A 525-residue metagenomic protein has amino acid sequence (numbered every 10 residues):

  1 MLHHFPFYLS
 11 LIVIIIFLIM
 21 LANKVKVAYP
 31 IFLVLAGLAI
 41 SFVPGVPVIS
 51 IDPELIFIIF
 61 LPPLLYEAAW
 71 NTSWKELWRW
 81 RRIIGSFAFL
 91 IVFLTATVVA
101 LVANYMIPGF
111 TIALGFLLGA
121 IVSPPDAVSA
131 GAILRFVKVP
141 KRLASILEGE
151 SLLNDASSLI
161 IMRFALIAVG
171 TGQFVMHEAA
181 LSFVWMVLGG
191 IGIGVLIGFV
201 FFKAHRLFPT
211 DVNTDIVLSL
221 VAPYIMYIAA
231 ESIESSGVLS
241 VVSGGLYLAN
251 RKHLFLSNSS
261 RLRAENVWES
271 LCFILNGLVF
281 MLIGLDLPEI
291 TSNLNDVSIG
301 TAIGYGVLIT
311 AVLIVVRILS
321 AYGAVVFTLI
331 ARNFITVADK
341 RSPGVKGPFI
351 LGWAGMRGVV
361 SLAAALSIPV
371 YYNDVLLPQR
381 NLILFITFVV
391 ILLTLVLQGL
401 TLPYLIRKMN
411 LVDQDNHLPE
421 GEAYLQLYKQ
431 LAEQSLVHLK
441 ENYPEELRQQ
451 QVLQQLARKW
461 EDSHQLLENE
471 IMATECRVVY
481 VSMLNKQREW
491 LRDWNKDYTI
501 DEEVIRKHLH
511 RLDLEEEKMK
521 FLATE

Functional and structural regions predicted by a protein language model:
M1-L418, K496-T499, E503-R511, E515-E525: Transmembrane helical cores of multi-pass secondary ion antiporters/exchangers
D415-E525: Cytosolic C-terminal regulatory domains/tails of membrane transporters and channels
